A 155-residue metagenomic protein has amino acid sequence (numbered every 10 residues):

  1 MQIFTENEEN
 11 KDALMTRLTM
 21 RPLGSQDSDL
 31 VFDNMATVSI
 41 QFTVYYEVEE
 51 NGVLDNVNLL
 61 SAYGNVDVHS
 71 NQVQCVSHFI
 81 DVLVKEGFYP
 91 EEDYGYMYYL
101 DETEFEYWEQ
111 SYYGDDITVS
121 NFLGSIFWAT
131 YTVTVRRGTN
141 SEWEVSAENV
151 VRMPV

Functional and structural regions predicted by a protein language model:
M1, E9-D12, M35, N51-G52 (+3 more regions): Intrinsic-disorder/low-complexity loop/linker signature
M1-T43: N-terminal propeptides/leader regions of secreted preproproteins that are proteolytically removed before maturation
R21-S25, M35-Q41, V57-L59, G124-W128 (+1 more regions): A general secondary-structure signal for short beta-strands and their flanking turns/coil in non-transmembrane regions
F32-G114: Short helix-loop boundary/capping segments
E49-E50, N121-L123: A short, structured loop/turn motif at beta-sheet edges
F122-R137: Internal, hydrophobic beta-strand segments that form the core of beta-sheet-rich folds
R137-V155: Short, low-complexity, Pro/Ser/Thr/Gly-rich segments in the mature regions of secreted, periplasmic
